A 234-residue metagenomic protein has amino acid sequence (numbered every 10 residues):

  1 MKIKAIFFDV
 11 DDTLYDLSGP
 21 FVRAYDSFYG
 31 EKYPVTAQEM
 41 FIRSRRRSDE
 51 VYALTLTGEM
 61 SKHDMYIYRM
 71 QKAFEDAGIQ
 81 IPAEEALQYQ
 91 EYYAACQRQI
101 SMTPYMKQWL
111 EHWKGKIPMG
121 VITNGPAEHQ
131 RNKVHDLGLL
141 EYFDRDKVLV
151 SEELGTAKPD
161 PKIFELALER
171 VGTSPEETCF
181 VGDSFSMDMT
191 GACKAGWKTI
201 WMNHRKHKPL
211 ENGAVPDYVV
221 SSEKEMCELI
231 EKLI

Functional and structural regions predicted by a protein language model:
M1-I6, E111, P126-I234: Asp-based, Mg2+/Mn2+-dependent phosphohydrolase catalytic module
K2-V10, L14-P104: N-terminal helical cap/lid subdomain that shapes the substrate entry/recognition surface in HAD-like hydrolases
P104-Y105, K162: Short, conserved clusters of charged catalytic residues that mark active-site and nucleotide-handling motifs
Y105-K116: Catalytic-core regions built around general acid/base machinery
K116-I117, G196: Glycine-centered short loops/turns at secondary-structure junctions
T123: Conserved phosphate-coupling serine/threonine residues in phosphotransfer and NTP-handling enzymes
